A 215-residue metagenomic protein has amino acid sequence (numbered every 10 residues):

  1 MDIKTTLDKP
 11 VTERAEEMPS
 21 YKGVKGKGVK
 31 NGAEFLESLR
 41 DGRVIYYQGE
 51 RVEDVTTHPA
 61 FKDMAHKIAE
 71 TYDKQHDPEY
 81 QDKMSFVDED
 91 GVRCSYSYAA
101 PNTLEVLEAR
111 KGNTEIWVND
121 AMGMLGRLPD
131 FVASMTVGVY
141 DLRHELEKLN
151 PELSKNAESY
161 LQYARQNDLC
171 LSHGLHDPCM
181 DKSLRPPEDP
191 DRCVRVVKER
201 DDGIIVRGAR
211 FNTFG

Functional and structural regions predicted by a protein language model:
M1-Y21, S159-P178: Short, compositionally biased leader-like segments
P10-V11, A15-Y72: N-terminal-proximal low-complexity accessory segments that begin disordered and transition into the first
Y21, Y46-Y47, Y72, Y80 (+3 more regions): Sequence-level detector for tyrosine residue identity
D41-I45, K74-P78, Q166-D177: Intrinsically disordered or highly flexible coil/loop and linker segments, enriched in small and charged/polar residues
R51-T57, P78-V92: Short secondary-structure junction/hinge motifs that connect adjacent elements
H58, H66, H76, H144 (+1 more regions): Histidine (H) residue identity feature
K67-K83: Short, solvent-exposed cationic patches
F86-G215: Glycine-rich flavin
